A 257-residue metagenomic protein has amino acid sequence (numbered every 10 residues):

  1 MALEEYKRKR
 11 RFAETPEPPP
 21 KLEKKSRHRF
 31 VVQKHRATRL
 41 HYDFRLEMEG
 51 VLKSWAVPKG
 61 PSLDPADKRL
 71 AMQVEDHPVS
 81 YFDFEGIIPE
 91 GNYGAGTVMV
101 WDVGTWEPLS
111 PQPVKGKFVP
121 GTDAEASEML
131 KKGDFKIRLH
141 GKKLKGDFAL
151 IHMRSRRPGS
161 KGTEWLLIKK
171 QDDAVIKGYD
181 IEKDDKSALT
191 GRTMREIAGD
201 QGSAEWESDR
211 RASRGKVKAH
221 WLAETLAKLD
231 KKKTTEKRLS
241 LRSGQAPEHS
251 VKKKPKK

Functional and structural regions predicted by a protein language model:
M1-R242, V251-K257: A charge-rich, low-complexity, intrinsically flexible signal that marks solvent-exposed coils, linkers, repeats
P247-H249: Intrinsically disordered, low-complexity segments enriched in serine/threonine/proline/glycine and often basic
